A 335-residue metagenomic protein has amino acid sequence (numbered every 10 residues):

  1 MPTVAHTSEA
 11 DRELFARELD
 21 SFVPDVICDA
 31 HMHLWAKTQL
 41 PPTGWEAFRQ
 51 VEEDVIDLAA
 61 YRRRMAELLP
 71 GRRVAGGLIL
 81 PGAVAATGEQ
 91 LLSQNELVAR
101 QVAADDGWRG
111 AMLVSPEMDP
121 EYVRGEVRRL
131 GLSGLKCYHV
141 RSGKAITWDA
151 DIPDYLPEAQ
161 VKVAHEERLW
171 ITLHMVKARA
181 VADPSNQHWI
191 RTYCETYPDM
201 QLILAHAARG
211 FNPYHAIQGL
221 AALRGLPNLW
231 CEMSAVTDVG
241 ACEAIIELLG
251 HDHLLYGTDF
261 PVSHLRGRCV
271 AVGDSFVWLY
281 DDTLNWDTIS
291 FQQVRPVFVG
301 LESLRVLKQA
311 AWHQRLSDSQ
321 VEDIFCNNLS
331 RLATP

Functional and structural regions predicted by a protein language model:
M1-G82, E89-Q90: An N-terminally biased module of ancient metal coordination in phosphate/nucleic-acid-related enzymes
P2-A10, E89-R179, L229, I245: Active-site gating/metal-coordination segments in enzymes
P2-E13, A207-P335: H/E-rich (His + Asp/Glu) clusters that bind or coordinate divalent metals
E13, D57-M65, Q94-E96, D119-Y122 (+3 more regions): Alpha-helical scaffolding within the catalytic cores of extracellular/periplasmic polymer-degrading hydrolases
C28-M32, G76-L80, R109-M112, S133-C137 (+4 more regions): Hydrophobic faces of well-ordered beta-strands that scaffold small-molecule active sites in alpha/beta enzyme cores
H33-T38, V84-T87, E117-D119, R141-K144 (+4 more regions): Active-site environment of divalent metal-dependent phosphoester hydrolases
T38-T43, L91, V123-R124, T147-D149 (+3 more regions): Short aromatic-enriched loop/helix-cap "lid" or pocket-rim segments at secondary-structure transitions that line
Q160, A180-C194, A205-R209: Active-site cradle of extracellular carbohydrate-active enzymes
